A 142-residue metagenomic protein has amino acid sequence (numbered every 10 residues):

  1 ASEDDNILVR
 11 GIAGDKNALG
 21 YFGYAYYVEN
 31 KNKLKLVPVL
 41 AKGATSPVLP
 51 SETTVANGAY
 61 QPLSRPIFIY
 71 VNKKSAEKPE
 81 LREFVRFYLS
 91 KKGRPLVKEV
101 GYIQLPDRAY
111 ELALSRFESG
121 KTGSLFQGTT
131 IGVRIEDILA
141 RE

Functional and structural regions predicted by a protein language model:
A1-E142: Exported/periplasmic ABC-transporter solute-binding proteins
